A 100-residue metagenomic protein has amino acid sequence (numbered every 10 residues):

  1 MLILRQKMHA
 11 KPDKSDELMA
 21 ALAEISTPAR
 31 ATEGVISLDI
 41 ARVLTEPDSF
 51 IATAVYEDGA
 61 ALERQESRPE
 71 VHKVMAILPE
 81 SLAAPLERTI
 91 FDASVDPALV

Functional and structural regions predicted by a protein language model:
L2, I36-D48, A76-V100: Glycine-rich beta-strand-turn "strand-cap" elements at beta-sheet edges
L2-L4, M19, V74: Anionic, Ser/Thr-rich low-complexity intrinsically disordered regions
L2-M8, D39-E66: Short, well-ordered beta-strand segments in beta-rich or mixed alpha/beta enzyme and ligand-binding folds
H9-E17: Short, surface-exposed ligand-recognition loops at beta-strand->loop->(often short) alpha-helix junctions that present
P12-D13, A60-A61, A98: A short local loop/turn or secondary-structure capping micro-motif enriched for an aromatic residue
E17-A23: A contiguous binding-surface segment within folded domains or other stable secondary-structure elements
E24-I36, V55-T89: An amphipathic, aromatic/His-enriched active-site/gating alpha helix that lines ligand/cofactor pockets
